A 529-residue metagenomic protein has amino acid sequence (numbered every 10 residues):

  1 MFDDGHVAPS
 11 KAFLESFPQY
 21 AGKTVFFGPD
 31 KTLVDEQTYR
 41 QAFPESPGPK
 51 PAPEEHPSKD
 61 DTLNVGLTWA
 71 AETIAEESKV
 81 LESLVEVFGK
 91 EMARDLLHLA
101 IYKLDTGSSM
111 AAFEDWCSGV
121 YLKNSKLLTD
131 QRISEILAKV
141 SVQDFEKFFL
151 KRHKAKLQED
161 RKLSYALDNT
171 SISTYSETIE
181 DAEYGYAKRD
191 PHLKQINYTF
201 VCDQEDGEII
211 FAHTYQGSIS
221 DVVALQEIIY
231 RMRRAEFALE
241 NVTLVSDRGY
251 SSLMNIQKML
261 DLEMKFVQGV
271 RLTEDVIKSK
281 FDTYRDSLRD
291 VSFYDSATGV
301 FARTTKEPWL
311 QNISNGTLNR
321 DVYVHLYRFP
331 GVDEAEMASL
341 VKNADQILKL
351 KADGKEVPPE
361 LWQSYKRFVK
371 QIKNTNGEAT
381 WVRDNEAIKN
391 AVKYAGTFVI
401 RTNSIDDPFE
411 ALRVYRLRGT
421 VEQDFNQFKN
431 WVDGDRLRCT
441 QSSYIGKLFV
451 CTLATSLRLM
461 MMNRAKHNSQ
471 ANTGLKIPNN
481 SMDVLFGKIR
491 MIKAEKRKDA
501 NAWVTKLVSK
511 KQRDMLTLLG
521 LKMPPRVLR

Functional and structural regions predicted by a protein language model:
M1-S176, D181, T199-S218, E495-R529: Dynamic "connector" segments at or just before major functional cores
A93, T129, E159, L163 (+5 more regions): Secondary-structure capping and boundary motifs in well-ordered enzyme cores
F211-T214, L262-V414, M482-R529: An anionic, glycine-rich sequence signature occurring as long contiguous blocks
H213-A235: Active-site beta-loop-alpha junctions of metal-dependent nucleic acid enzymes, especially the RNase H-like/DDE
S220, L244-M254, L272-D275, S442-K447: Acidic, metal-coordinating catalytic cores used for nucleic-acid/nucleotide bond scission and strand-transfer chemistry
F237, I256-K265: Short, surface-exposed basic-aromatic patches at helix termini and helix-loop junctions that form
A411-C439: Short amphipathic alpha-helical "interface-anchor" segments enriched in bulky aromatics
T440-M462: Basic, amphipathic alpha-helical segments enriched in Lys/Arg and hydrophobic/aromatic residues
